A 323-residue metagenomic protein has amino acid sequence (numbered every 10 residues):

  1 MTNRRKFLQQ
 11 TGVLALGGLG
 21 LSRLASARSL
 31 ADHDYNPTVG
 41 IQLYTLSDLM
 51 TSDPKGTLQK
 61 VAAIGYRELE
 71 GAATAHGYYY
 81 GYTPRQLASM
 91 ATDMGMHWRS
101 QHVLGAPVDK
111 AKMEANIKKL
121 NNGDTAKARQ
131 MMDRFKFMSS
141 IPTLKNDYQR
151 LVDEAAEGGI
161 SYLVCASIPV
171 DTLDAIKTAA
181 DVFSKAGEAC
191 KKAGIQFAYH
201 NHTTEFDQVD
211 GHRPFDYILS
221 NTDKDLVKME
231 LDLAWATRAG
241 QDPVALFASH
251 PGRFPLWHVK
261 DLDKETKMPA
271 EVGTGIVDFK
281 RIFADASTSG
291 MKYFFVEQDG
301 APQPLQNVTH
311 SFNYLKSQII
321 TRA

Functional and structural regions predicted by a protein language model:
M1-K6, G17-D32: N-terminal twin-arginine translocation
G12-V13, G17-R23, K110-K228: Active-site acidic/histidine proton-transfer and metal-coordination neighborhood in alpha/beta enzyme cores
R23-S52, G56, K60: C-terminal segment of N-terminal export signals and the immediately downstream linker at the start of the mature
L30-D34, L58-A63, Y80-R99, N116-D124 (+5 more regions): Acidic (Asp/Glu)-rich catalytic clusters
I41, V61, L69, A91 (+7 more regions): Conserved, mostly hydrophobic/aromatic
L46-S52, A72-T83, G105-K110, S140-L144 (+6 more regions): Acidic-and-aromatic substrate-binding clefts and catalytic sites of carbohydrate-active enzymes
E68-E70, C190-I276: Acidic/histidine-rich catalytic cores of soluble enzymes
G300-A323: Aromatic-rich peripheral "rim/lid" segments of glycoside hydrolase catalytic domains that contact and position glycan
